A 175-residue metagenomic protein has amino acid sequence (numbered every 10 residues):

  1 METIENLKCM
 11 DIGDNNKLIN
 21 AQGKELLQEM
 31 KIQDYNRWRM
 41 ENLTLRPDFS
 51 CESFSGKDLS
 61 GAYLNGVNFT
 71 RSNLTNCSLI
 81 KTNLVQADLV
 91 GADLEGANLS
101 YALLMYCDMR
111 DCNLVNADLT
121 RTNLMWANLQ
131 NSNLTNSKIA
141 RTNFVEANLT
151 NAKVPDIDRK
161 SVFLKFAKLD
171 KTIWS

Functional and structural regions predicted by a protein language model:
M1-L18: Terminal targeting and flexible regions in eukaryotic proteins, enriched in but not limited to LRR-containing proteins
N6, N15, K24, Q33-S175: Tandem repeat scaffolds
N20-Q22: Short, intrinsically disordered, charge-biased short linear motifs at domain edges
Q28-E29: Helix-turn-helix repeat elements of alpha-solenoid scaffolds
